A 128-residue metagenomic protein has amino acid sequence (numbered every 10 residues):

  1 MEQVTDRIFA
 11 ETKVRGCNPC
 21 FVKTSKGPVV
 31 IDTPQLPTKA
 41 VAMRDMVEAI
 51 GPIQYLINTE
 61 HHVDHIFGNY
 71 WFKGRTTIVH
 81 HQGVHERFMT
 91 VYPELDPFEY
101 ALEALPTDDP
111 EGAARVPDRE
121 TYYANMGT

Functional and structural regions predicted by a protein language model:
E2-E48: Conserved beta-strand hairpin/beta-sheet module of binuclear metal-dependent hydrolase folds, prominently
V4-R7, I31-T33, P52-L56, P106 (+1 more regions): Short linear motifs at secondary-structure transitions and domain/linker junctions
F9-K13, N58, Y123, G127: Short, solvent-exposed secondary-structure boundary motifs
C20, I31, T76, P97-L105: Conserved N-terminal glycine/acidic-rich loop preference
L36, H81-Q82, P97-Y100: Intrinsic-disorder/low-complexity, polar/charged segments
T38-G83: Active-site metal-binding motif and surrounding structural segment of the metallo-beta-lactamase
E86-T128: Metallo-beta-lactamase
